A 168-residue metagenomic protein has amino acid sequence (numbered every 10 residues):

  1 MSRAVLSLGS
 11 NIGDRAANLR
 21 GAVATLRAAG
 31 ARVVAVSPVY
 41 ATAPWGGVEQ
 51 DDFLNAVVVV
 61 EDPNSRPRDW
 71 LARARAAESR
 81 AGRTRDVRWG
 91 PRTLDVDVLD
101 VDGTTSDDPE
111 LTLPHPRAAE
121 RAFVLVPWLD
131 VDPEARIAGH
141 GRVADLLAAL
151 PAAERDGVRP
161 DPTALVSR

Functional and structural regions predicted by a protein language model:
M1-L6: Extreme N-terminal starter segment of soluble prokaryotic enzymes
S7, V59-E61, V101: Short hydrophobic/aromatic beta-strand micro-patches that form the beta-sheet surface supporting nucleotide- or nucleic
D14-A16: Short N-terminal binding/cap micro-motifs at the start of the first secondary-structure element
G21, T25-S65: Short, surface-exposed acidic-centric catalytic microdomains
W45-L54, N64, R68-R168: Flexible, gly/pro- and Lys/Arg-enriched active-site loops
